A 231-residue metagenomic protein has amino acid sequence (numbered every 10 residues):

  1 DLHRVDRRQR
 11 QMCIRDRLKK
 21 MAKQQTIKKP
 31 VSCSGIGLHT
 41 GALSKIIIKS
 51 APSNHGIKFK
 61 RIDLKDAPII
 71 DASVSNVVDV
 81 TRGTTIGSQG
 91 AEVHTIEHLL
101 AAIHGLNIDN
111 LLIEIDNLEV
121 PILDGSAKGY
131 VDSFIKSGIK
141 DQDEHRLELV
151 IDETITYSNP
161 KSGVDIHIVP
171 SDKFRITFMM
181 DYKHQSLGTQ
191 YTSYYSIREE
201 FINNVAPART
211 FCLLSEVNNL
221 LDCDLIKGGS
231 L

Functional and structural regions predicted by a protein language model:
D1-D16: Single conserved hydrophobic/aromatic residue that forms the stacking wall/gate of nucleotide- or nucleobase-binding
L18-D109, E114-L231: C-terminal regulatory domains involved in ligand/effector binding and gene-expression control
